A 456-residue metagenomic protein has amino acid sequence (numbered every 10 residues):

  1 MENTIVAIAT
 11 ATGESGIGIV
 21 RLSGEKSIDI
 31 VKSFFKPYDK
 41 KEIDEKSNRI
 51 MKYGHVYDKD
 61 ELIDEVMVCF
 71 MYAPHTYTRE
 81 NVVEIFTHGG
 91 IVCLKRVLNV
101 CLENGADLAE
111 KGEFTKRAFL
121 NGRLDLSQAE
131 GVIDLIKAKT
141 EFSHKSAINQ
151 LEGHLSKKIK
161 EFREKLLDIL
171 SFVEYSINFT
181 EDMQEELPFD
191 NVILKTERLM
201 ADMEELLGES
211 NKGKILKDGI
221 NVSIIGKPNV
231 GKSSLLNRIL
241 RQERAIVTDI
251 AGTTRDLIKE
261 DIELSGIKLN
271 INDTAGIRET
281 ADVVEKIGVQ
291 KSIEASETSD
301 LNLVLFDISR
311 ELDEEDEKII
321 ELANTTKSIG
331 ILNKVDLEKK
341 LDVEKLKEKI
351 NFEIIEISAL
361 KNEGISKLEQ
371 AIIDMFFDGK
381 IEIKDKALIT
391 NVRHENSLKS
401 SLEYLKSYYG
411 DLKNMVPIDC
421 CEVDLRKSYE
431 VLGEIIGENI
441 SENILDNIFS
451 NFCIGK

Functional and structural regions predicted by a protein language model:
M1-K145, N149, I329: A glycine-rich (often HGG/GG-containing) alpha/beta subdomain
E2-I8, T12, H144-E260, T280-D282 (+1 more regions): C-terminal-of-GTPase-core extension/linker across diverse P-loop GTPases
G13, G24-S27, Y72-T76, G90-V92 (+6 more regions): Conserved nucleotide-binding/hydrolysis micro-motifs of P-loop NTPases
G13-E14, K59-I63, H75-E80, L126-S127 (+5 more regions): Short flexible coil/turn linkers enriched for glycine and charged/polar residues that connect secondary-structure
S15-I17, R49-M51, T298-N302, T325-S328 (+1 more regions): Short glycine-/polar-rich loops that comprise or flank the Walker A/P-loop and associated switch/sensor motifs
K52-D64, V68-Y72, T253-T280, T298-L301: Switch I (G2) and immediately adjacent beta-strands of P-loop GTPase domains
I271, L305, I331: Generic enzyme active-site microenvironment
E285-S309: Inter-motif core of Ras-like GTPase G domains
